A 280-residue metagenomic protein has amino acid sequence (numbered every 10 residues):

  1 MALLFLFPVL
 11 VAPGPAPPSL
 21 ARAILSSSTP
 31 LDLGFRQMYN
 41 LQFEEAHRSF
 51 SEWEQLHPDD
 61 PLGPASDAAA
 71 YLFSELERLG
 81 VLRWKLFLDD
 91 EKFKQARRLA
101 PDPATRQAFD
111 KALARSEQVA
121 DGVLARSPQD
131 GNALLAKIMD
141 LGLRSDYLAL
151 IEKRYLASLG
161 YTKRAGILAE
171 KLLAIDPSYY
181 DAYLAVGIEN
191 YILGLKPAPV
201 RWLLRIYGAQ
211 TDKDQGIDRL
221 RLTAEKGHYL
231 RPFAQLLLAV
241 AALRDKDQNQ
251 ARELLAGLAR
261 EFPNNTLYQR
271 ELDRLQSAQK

Functional and structural regions predicted by a protein language model:
M1-A12: Bacterial N-terminal signal peptides
L10-R22, Q279-K280: Compositionally biased, proline/threonine/alanine/serine-rich low-complexity intrinsically disordered stretches
P17-F50, D59, A70-Q129, A136-S178 (+3 more regions): Short coil/linker segments at helix-helix boundaries
L56-D60, S127, I175-D176, H228-Y229 (+1 more regions): Short solvent-exposed coil/turn linkers within tandem alpha-helical repeat scaffolds
G63, A133, A182, F233-A234 (+1 more regions): TPR alpha-solenoid repeat register
D218-H228, P232-L237, A241, D245-L255: Flexible, glycine-rich surface segments
V240-K280: A cross-kingdom marker for long, charged
